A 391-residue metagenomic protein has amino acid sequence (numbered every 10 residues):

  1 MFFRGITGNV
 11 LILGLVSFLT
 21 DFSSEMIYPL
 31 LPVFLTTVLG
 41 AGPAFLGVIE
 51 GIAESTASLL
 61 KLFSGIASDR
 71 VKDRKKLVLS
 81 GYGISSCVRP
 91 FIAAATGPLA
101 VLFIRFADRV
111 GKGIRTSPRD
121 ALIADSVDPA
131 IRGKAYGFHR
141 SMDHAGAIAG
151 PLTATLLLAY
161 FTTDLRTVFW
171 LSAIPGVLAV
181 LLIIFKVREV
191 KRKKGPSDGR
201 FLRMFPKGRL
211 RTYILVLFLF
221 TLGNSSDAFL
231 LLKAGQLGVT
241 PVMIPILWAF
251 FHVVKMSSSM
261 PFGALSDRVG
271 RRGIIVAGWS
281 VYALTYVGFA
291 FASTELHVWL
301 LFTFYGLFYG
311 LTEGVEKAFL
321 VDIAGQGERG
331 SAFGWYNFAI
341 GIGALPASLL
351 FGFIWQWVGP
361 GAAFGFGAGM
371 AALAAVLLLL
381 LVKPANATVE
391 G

Functional and structural regions predicted by a protein language model:
M1-T7, R188-V216: Juxtamembrane intracellular "pre-TM" segments in multi-pass secondary transporters
F2-A57, R211-L247: Helix-loop boundary and gating motifs at the non-cytosolic
V33-V38, A149-T167, P346-P360: Transmembrane alpha-helix termini and helix-breaking/packing motifs in multi-pass membrane transporters
L59-T96, S266-R272: Conserved MFS/SLC helix-loop-helix module at the cytosolic interface between two early adjacent transmembrane helices
K76-P90, A173, G273-G288, A368: Structural signature of the two symmetry-related core transmembrane helices
A93-I104, A290-L301: Helix-loop junctions at membrane interfaces in 12-TM secondary transporters
I104-A145, F319: Cytoplasmic helix-loop-helix junction between adjacent transmembrane helices in 12-TM secondary transporters
A173-K193, A374-V382: C-terminal membrane-cytosol helix-exit motif in multi-pass small-molecule transporters
